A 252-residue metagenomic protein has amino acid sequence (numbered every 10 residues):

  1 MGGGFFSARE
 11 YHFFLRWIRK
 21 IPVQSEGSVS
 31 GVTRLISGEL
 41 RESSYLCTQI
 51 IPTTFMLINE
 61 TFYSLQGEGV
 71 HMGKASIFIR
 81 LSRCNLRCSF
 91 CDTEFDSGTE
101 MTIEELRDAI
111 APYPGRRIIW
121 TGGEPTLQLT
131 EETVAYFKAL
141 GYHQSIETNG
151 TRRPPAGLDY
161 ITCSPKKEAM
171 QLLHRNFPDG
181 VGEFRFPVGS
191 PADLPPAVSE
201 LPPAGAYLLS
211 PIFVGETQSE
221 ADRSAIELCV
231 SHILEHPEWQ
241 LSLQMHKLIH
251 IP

Functional and structural regions predicted by a protein language model:
E10, I21-V32, S43-F78, S82 (+4 more regions): Flexible, acidic/Gly-rich N-terminal and inter-domain linker regions that tether and position cofactor-handling modules
P52-F55, N59-Y63, A75-F78, N85-Y160: Conserved Radical SAM active-site core
T126-P252: Conserved AdoMet/S-adenosylmethionine-binding subsite of the radical SAM
